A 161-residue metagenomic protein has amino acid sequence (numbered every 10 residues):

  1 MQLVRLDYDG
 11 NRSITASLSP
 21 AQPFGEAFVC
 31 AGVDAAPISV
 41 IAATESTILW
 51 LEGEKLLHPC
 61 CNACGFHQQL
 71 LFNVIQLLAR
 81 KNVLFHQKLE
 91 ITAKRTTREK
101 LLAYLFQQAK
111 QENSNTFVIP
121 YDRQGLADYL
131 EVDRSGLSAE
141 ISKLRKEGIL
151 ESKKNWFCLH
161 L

Functional and structural regions predicted by a protein language model:
M1-L6, P20-Q22: Glycine- and acidic-residue-biased ligand/ion/polar-headgroup-sensing regions
V4-Y8, I41-A43: A generic structural motif
D9, D34-A35, L144: Residues that act as N-cap/strand-start positions at coil-to-secondary-structure junctions
I14-F72: Cyclic-nucleotide recognition modules
P59-F72, Q76, R80-A93: Inter-domain helical "communication" segments and dimerization helices that couple sensory or membrane-embedded modules
L84-Q108: Short alpha-helical segments that sit at the start of domains
T97, Y104-L161: Phosphate-/nucleic-acid-contacting segments
